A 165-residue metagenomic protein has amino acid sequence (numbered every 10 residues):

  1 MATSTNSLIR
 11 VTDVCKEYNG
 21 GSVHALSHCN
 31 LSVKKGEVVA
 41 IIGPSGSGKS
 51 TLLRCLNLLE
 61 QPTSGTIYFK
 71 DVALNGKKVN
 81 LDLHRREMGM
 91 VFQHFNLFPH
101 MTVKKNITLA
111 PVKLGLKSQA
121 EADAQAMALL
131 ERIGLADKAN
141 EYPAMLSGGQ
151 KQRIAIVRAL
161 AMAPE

Functional and structural regions predicted by a protein language model:
A2-T3: Pre-NBD coupling/linker segments of ABC/ABC-like ATPases
N6-E165: ABC family nucleotide-binding domain
